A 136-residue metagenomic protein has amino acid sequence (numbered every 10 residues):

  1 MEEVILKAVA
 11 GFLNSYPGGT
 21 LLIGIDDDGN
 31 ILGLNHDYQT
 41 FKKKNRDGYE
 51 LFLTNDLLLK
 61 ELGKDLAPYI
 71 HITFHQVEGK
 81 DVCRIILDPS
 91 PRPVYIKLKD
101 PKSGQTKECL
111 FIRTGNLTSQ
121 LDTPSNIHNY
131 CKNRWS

Functional and structural regions predicted by a protein language model:
M1-S136: Conserved N-terminal catalytic/coupling substructures associated with nucleotide/phosphate chemistry
